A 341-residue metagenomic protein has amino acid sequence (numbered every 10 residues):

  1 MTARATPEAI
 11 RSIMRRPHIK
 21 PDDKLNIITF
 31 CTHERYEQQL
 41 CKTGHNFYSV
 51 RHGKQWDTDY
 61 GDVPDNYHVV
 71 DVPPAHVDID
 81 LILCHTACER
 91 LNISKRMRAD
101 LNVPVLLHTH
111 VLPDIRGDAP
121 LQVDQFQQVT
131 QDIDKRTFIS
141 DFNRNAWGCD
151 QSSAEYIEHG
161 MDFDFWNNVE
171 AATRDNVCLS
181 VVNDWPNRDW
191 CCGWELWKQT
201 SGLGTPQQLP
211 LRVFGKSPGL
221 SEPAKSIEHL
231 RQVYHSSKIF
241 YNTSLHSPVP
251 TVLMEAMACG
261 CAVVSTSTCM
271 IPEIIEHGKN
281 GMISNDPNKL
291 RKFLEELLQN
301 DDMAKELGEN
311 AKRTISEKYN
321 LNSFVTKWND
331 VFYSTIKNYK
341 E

Functional and structural regions predicted by a protein language model:
R4-R15, D23, L321-E341: C-terminal alpha-helical cap of glycosyltransferases
G117, N145-C149, E155-Y156, G160-N176: Acidic anion/phosphate-binding donor-loop and adjacent secondary structure in glycosyltransferase catalytic cores
D162-K225: Conserved catalytic-core segment of nucleotide-activated headgroup transferases in glycan assembly
R231, P250-A258, P272-E273, K279: Short alpha-helical segment that forms part of, or immediately flanks, the ligand-binding pocket in carbohydrate-active
L245: Aromatic "clamp/platform" in nucleotide-sugar-dependent glycosyltransferases that forms part of the donor/acceptor
A262-S265: Short hydrophobic beta-strand element within catalytic cores of glycosyltransferases and related nucleotide-activated
H277-N288, E296-D301: Conserved acidic donor-binding segment of nucleotide-sugar-dependent glycosyltransferases
E296, M303-K318, F324-D330: A short, well-ordered alpha-helix in the C-terminal region of glycosyltransferases
